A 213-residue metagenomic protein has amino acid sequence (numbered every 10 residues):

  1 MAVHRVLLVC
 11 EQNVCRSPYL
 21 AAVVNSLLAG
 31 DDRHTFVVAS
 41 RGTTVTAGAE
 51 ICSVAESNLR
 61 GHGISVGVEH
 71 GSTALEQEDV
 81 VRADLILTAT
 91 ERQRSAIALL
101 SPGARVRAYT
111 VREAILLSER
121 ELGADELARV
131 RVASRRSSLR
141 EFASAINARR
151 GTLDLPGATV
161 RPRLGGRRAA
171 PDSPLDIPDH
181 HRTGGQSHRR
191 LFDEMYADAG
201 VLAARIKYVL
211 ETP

Functional and structural regions predicted by a protein language model:
M1-A83, E91-A104, A204-E211: Conserved active-site segments centered on acidic
H70, V81-D84, R168, D172-L175: N-proximal short alpha-helices
A98-P213: Phosphate-binding/catalytic loops
